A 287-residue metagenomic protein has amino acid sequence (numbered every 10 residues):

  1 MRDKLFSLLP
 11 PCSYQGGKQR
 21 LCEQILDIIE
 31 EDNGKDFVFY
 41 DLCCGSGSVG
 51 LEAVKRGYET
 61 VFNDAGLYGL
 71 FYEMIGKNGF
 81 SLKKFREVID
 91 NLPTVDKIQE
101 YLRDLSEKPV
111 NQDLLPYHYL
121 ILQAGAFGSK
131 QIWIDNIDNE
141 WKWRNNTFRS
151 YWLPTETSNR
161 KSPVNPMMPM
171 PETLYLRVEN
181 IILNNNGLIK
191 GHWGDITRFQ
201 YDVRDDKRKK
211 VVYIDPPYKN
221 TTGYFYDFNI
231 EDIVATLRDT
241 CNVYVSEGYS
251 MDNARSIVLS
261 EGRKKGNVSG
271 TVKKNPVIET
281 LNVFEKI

Functional and structural regions predicted by a protein language model:
M1-Y40, S48, K55: S-adenosyl-L-methionine
R2-P10, G16-Q19, G79-Y213, K219-T221: SAM-dependent nucleic-acid methyltransferase catalytic core
L5-F6, K219-I287: Long, positively charged, glycine-interspersed low-complexity recognition regions
I25, F37-A53, F62-G66, Y72 (+4 more regions): Conserved proline-anchored active-site loop of SAM-dependent methyltransferases that bridges a beta-strand
L26, G50, E179, I230-L237: Short amphipathic alpha-helical segments and helix-helix/interface helices
F37-S106: SAM cofactor-binding core of SAM-dependent methyltransferases, primarily the Rossmann-like beta-alpha-beta module
R56, N78-G79, D138-N139, G223-D232: Glycine-rich, phosphate-binding/catalytic loops in enzymes
T60-F62, L188-G191, V243, A254-V258: Conserved beta-strand scaffold positions in the cores of enzyme catalytic domains, especially in NTP/NDP-utilizing
